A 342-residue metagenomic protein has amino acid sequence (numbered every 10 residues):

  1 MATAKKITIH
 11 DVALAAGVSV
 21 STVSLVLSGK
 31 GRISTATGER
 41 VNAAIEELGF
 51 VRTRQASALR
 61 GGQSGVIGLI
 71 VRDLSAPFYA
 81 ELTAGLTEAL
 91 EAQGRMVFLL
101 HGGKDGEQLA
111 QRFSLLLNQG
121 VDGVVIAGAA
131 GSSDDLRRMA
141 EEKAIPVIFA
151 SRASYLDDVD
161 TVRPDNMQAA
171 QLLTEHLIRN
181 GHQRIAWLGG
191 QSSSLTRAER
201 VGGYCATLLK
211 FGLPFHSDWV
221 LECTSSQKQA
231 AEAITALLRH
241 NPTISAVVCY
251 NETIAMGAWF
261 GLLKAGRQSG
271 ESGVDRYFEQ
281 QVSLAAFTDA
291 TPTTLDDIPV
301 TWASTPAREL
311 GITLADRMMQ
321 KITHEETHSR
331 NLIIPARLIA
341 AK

Functional and structural regions predicted by a protein language model:
M1-Q63: N-terminal helix-turn-helix DNA-binding module of bacterial transcription factors
V20-S24, L59-S75, H176, R184-Q191: Short beta-strand segments enriched in small/hydrophobic residues
V51-L115, Q119-G123, H216, C223: Amphipathic helical "hinge" segments at domain boundaries
R72-E81, L99-Q108, R152, V162-L172 (+5 more regions): Hinge/beta->alpha junction and helix N-cap segments in small-molecule ligand-binding domains
K104, I126-L172, S193, T253 (+2 more regions): Flexible loop/hinge segments that line or gate small-molecule binding clefts
Q108-G120, Q229-T243: Short, well-structured alpha-helical segments in soluble
H240-K342: Flexible loop/turn connectors
